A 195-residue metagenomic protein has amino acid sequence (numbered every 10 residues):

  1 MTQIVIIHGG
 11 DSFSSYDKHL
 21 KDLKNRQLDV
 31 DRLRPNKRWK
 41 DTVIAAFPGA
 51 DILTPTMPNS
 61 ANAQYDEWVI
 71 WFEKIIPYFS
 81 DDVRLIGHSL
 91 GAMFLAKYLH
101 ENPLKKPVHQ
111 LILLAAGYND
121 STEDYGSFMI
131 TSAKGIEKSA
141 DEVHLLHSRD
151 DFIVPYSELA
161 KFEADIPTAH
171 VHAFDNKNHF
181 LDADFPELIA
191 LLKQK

Functional and structural regions predicted by a protein language model:
M1-A46: Short, surface-exposed "cap/lid" segments of acyl-processing enzymes
G9-G10, M57, L111-S121: Active-site nucleophile loop of the alpha/beta-hydrolase fold
P35, W39, N59-Y78: Alpha/beta-hydrolase active-site loop
A63, H172-A173, K177-I189: Catalytic histidine-centered segment of alpha/beta-hydrolase-like enzymes
I86-L95: Gly/Ala-rich beta-loop-alpha elbow adjacent to hydrolase catalytic centers
K97-Q110: Conserved hydrolase catalytic core segment
S139, H144-H147, D151: Short beta-strand/loop motif that positions the catalytic acidic residue of the alpha/beta-hydrolase fold
F152-E158: Conserved alpha/beta-hydrolase "acid-adjacent" motif
